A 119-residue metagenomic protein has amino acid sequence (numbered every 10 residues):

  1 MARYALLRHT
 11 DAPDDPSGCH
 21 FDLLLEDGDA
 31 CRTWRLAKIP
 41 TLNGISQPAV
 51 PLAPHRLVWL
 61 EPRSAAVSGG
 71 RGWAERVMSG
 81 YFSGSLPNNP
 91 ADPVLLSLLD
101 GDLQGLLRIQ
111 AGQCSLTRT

Functional and structural regions predicted by a protein language model:
M1-T119: A charge-rich, low-complexity, intrinsically flexible signal that marks solvent-exposed coils, linkers, repeats
